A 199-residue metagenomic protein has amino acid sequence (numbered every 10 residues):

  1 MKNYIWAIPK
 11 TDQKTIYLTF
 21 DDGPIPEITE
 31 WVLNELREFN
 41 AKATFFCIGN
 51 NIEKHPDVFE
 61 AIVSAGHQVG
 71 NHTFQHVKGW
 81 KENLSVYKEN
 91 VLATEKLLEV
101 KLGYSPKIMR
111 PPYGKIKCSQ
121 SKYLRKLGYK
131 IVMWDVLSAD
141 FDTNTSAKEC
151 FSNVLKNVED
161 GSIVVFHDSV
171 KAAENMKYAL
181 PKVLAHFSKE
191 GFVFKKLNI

Functional and structural regions predicted by a protein language model:
M1-K78, V86, L97, Y104 (+1 more regions): Active-site beta->alpha N-cap acidic-glycine motif
F20-D22, C47-N50, N71-T73, P111-Y113 (+3 more regions): A cross-domain feature marking catalytic cores of carbohydrate-active enzymes and several ubiquitous metabolic/repair
G23-E27, F46-H55, V77-S85, R110-K117 (+2 more regions): Acidic-and-aromatic substrate-binding clefts and catalytic sites of carbohydrate-active enzymes
E30, C47, P181-K182, I199: Short glycine/proline-centered loop/turn elements that form peptide/ligand docking sites
L33-K42, F46, Q68, V77 (+4 more regions): CE4/NodB-like, metal-dependent polysaccharide N-deacetylase domain that modifies extracellular/periplasmic N-acetylated
E60, L84-L92, S146-S152, K177-P181: Charged helix-capping and loop-helix junction motifs
K115, S121-N157, G191-I199: His/Asp/Glu-enriched short active-site or ligand-binding loop at hydrolase and phosphoryl-transfer sites
E159-K171, N175-N198: Catalytic grooves of carbohydrate-active enzymes
